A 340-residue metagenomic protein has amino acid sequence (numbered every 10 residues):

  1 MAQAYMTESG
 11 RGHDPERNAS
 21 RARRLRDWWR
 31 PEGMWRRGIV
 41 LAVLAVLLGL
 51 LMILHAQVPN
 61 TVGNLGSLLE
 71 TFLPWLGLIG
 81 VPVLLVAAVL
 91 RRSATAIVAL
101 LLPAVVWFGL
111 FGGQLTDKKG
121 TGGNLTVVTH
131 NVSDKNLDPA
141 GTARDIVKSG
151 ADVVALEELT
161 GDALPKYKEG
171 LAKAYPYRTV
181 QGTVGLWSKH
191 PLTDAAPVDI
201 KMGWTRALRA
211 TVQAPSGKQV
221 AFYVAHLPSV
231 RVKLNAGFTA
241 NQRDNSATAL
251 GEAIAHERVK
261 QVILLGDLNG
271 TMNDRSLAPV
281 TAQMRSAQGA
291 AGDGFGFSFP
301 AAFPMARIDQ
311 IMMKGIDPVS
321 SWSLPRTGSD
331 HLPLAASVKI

Functional and structural regions predicted by a protein language model:
A2-K168: N-terminal, active-site-proximal structural segment of metallo-dependent hydrolase catalytic domains
K135-V147, E158-I340: Soluble catalytic domains of enzymes that build or remodel membrane lipids, polysaccharides, and related
